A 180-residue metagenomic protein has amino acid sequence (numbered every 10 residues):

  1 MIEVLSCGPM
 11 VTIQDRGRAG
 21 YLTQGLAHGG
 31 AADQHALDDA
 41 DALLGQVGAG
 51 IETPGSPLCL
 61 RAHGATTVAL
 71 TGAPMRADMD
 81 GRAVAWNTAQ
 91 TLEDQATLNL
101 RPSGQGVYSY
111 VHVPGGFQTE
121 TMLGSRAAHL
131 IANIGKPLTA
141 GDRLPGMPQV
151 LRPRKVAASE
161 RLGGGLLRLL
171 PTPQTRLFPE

Functional and structural regions predicted by a protein language model:
M1-E180: Conserved "landmark" site that anchors the functional core of diverse proteins
